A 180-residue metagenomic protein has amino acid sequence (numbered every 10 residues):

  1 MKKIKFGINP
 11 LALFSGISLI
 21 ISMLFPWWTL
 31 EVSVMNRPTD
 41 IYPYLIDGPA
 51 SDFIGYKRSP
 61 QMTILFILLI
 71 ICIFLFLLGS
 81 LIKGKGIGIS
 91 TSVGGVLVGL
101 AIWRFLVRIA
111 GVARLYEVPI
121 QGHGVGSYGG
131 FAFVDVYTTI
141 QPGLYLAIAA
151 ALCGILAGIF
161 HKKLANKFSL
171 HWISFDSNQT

Functional and structural regions predicted by a protein language model:
M1-T180: Compact integral membrane and secretory-pathway proteins
